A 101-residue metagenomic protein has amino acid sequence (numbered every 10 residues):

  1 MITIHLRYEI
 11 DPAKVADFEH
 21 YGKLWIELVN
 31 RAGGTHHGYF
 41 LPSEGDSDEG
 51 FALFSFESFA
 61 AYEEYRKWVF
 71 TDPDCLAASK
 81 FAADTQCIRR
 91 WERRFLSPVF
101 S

Functional and structural regions predicted by a protein language model:
M1-I2, S101: Absolute protein N-terminus
I2-R7, F18, V29, G50-L53: Short, structured motif recognition centered on aromatic/hydrophobic residues
R7-P12, F54-S58: Short beta-strand-to-loop capping motifs
H20-H37, S55-E92: An amphipathic, aromatic/His-enriched active-site/gating alpha helix that lines ligand/cofactor pockets
Y39-L41: Short beta-strand/turn micro-motifs at beta-sheet edges
S43, I88-S101: Long, low-complexity, Ser/Thr/Gly/Pro-rich intrinsically disordered segments that act as flexible linkers and assembly
G45-D48: Short acidic/glycine-enriched loop/turn segments that link adjacent beta-strands
